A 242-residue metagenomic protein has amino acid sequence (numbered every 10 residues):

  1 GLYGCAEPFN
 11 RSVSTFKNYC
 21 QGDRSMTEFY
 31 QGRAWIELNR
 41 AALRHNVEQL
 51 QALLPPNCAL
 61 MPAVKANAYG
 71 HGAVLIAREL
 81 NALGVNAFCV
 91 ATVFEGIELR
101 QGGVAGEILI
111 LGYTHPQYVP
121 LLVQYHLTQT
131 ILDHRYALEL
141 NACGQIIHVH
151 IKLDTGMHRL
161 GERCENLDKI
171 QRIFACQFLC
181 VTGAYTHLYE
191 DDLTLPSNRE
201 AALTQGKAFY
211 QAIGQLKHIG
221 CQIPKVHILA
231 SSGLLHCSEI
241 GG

Functional and structural regions predicted by a protein language model:
G4-A6: Short hydrophobic alpha-helical segments enriched in small aliphatic residues
P8-S25: Short, Lys/Arg-enriched N-terminal segments with co-localized hydrophobic residues within the first ~10-30 amino acids
F29-Y30, A34-E37, A42-H45, C58-K225: Active-site-proximal beta-alpha core segment in soluble small-molecule metabolic enzymes
E48: Active-site phosphate/pyrophosphate- and oxyanion-stabilizing loops and adjacent acidic/basic residues in soluble
L53: Conserved PLP-enzyme active-site core in the AAT-like
V226-G233: A glycine-rich phosphate-binding loop feature that marks nucleotide/adenosyl-phosphate handling sites
L235-G242: Active-site loop ensemble at the mouth of alpha/beta enzyme cores that anchors a bound cofactor
